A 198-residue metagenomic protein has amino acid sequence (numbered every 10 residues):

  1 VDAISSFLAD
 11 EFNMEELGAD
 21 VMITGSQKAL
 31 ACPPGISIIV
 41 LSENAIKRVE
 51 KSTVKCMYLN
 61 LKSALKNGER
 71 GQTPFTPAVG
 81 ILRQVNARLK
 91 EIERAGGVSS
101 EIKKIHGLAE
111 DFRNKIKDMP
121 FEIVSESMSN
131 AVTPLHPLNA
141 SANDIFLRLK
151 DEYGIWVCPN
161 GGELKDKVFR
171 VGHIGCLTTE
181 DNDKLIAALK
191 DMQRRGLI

Functional and structural regions predicted by a protein language model:
V1-A3, M22-G25, C32, V157-P159: General beta-strand structural signal in soluble alpha/beta enzymes
V1-E15: Catalytic PLP-binding core of fold-type I/II PLP enzymes
E15-Q27: Conserved active-site segment immediately N-terminal to the catalytic lysine that forms the internal aldimine
Q27-D111: Active-site C-terminal subdomain of aminotransferase-like
A95-K104, D118-E126, N160-G162, L197-I198: Flexible, glycine/charged-enriched surface loops at secondary-structure junctions
F121-E152: Conserved PLP-binding catalytic core of the aspartate aminotransferase-like
E163, K167-I198: PLP-dependent enzyme catalytic core of the Aspartate aminotransferase-like
